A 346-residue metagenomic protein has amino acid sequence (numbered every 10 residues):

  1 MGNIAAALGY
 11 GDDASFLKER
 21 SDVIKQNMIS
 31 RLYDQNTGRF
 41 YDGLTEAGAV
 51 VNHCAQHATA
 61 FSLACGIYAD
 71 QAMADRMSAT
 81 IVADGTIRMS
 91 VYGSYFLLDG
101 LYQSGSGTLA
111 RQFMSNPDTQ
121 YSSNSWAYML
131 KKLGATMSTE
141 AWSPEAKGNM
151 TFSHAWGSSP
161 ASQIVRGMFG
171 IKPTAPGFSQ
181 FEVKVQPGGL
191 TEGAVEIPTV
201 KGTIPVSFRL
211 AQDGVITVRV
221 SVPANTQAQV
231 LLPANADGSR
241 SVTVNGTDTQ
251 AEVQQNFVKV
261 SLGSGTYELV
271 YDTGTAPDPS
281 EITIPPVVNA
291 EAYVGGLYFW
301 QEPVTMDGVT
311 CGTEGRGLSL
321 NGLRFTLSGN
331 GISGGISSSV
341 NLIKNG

Functional and structural regions predicted by a protein language model:
M1, S78, P160-F169, S338-V340: Short, Φ-rich (hydrophobic/aromatic) sequence segments
G2-G148, S261: Catalytic cores of carbohydrate-active enzymes
A7, Q26, T108-I282: Non-catalytic C-terminal accessory modules of carbohydrate-active enzymes
Q56-H57, W156, V200, G317: A short catalytic or substrate-binding loop motif that flags glycine-/basic-rich loops and adjacent residues that bind
I282-G346: Lectin-type carbohydrate-recognition ectodomains
